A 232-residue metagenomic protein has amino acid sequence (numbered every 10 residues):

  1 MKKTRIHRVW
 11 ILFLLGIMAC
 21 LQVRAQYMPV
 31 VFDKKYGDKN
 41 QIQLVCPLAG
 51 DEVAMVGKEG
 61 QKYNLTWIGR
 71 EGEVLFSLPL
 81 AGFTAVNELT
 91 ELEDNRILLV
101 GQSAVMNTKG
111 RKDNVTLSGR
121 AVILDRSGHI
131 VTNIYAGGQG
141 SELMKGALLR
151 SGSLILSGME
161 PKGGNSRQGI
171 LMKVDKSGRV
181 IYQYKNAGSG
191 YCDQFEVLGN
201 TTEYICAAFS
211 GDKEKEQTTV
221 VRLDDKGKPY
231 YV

Functional and structural regions predicted by a protein language model:
M1-P29: Bacterial Sec-dependent N-terminal signal peptides
R24-V232: A sequence-level/structural motif corresponding to short, flexible coil/turn segments enriched in small polar residues
